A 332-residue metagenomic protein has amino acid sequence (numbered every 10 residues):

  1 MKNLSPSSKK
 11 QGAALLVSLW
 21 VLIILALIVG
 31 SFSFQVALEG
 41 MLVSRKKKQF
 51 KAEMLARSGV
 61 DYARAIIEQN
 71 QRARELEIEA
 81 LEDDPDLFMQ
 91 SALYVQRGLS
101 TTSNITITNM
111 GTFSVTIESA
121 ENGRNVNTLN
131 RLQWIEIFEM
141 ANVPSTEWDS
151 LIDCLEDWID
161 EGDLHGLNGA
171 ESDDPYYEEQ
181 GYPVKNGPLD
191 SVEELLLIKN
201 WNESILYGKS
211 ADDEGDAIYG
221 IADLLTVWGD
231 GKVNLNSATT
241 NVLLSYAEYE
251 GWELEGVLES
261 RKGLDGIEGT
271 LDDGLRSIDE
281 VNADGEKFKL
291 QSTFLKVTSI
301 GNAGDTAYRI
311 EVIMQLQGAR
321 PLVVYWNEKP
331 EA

Functional and structural regions predicted by a protein language model:
K2-S7, A13-I23, L27-A332: Compositionally biased linear targeting/interaction segments
